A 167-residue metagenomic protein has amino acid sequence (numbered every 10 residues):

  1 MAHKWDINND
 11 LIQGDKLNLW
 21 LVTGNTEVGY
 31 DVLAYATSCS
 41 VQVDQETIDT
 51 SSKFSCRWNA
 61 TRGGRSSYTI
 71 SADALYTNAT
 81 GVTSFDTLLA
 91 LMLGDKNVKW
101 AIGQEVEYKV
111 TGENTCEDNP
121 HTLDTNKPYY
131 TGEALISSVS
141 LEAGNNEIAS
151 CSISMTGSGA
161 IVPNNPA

Functional and structural regions predicted by a protein language model:
A2-N78, Y129-S152: Solvent-exposed edge beta-strands and adjacent loop segments that serve as assembly or binding interfaces
C56, M92, T156-G159: Solvent-exposed, non-transmembrane amphipathic alpha-helical segments
L75-T80, A160-V162: Acidic glycine-/aspartate-rich tracts in secreted/extracellular proteins
V82-Y130: Short, acidic/charged, Gly/Pro-enriched secondary-structure junctions
A149-N164: Short solvent-exposed strand/turn elements
